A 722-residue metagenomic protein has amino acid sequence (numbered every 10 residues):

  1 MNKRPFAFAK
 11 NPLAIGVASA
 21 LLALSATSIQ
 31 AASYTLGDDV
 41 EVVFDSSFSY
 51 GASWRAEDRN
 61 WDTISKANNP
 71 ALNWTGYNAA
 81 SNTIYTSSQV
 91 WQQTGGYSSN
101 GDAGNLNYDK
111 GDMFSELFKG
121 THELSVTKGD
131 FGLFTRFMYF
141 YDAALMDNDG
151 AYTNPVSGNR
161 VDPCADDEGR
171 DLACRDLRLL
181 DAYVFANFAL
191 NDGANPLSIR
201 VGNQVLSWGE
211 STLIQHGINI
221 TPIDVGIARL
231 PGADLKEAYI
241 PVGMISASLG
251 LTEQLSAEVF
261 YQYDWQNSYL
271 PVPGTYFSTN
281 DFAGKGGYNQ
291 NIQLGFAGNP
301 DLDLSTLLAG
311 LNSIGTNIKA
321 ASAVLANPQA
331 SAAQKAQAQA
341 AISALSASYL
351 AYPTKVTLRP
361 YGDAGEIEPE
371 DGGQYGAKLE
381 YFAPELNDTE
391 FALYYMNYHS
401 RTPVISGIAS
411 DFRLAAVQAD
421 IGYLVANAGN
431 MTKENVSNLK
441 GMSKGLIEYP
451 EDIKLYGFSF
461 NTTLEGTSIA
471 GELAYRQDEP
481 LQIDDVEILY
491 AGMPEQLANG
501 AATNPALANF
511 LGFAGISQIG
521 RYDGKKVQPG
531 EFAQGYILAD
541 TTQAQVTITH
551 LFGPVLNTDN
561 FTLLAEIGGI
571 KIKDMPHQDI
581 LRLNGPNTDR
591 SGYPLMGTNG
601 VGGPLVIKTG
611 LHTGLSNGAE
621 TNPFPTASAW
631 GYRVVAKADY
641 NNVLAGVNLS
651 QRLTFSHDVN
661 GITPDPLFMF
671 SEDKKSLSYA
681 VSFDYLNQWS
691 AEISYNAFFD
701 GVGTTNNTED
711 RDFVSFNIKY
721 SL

Functional and structural regions predicted by a protein language model:
Q30-F44, R55-R59, L124-L133, F185-I199 (+7 more regions): Short loop/turn motifs that connect adjacent beta-strands in outer-membrane beta-barrel proteins
V42-Y50, F131-T135, L197-I199, A257-V259 (+10 more regions): Transmembrane beta-strands of outer-membrane beta-barrel proteins
Y50-A56, Y139-A143, N203-S207, Y261-N267 (+10 more regions): Transmembrane beta-strands of outer-membrane beta-barrel pores
D62-G104, M146-E168, D224-L230, P271-Y361 (+4 more regions): Solvent-exposed loop segments that connect transmembrane elements
M113-S115, M396-H399, P403, A470 (+3 more regions): Detector for outer-membrane/organellar transmembrane beta-barrel domains, recognizing the amphipathic beta-strand
H122-K128, A186-L190, L249-L251, Y381-P384 (+7 more regions): Residue-level signature of outer-membrane beta-barrel architecture
T127-G287, G631-R633, T654, N660-G661 (+2 more regions): Outer membrane beta-barrel
D710-L722: Outer-membrane beta-barrel "beta-signal"
